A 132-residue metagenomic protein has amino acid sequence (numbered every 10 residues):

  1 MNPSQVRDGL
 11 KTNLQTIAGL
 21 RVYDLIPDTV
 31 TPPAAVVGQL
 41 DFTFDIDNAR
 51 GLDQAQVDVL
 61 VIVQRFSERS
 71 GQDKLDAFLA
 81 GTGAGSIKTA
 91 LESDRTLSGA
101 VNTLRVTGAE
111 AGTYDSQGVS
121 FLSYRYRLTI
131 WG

Functional and structural regions predicted by a protein language model:
M1-T31, D41-G132: Charged, amphipathic alpha-helical segments and their flanking helix caps
